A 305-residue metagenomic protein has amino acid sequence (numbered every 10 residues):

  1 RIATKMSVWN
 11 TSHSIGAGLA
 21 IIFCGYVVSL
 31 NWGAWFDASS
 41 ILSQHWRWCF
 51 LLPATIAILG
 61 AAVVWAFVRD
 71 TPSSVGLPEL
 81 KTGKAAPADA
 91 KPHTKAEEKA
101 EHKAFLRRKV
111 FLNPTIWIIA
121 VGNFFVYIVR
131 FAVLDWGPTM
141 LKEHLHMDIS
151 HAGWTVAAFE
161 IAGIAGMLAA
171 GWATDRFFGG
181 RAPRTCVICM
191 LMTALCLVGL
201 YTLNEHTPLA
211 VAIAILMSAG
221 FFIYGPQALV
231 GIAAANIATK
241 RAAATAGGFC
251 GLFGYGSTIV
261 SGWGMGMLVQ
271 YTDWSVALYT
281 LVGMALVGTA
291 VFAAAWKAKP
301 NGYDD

Functional and structural regions predicted by a protein language model:
R1-I15: Cytoplasmic helix-loop-helix junction between adjacent transmembrane helices in 12-TM secondary transporters
A17, K240-Y271: A late C-terminal transmembrane helix in Major Facilitator Superfamily
F23-W32, F36, L141-K142, A173-T174 (+2 more regions): Interfacial helix-cap and linker-helix signal at transmembrane-aqueous boundaries of multi-pass secondary transporters
Q44-A66, V276-A294: Symmetry-related core transmembrane helices of the 12-TM Major Facilitator Superfamily/SLC fold
V75-I118: Juxtamembrane intracellular "pre-TM" segments in multi-pass secondary transporters
K109-L168, Q227, S261-G262: Extracytoplasmic gate region of multi-pass secondary transporters
D175-M190: Cytoplasmic membrane-interface "Motif A"-like loop-to-helix N-cap segments of 12-TM Major Facilitator Superfamily
L191-E205: C-terminal ends and interior cores of transmembrane alpha-helices in multi-pass membrane transporters/permeases
